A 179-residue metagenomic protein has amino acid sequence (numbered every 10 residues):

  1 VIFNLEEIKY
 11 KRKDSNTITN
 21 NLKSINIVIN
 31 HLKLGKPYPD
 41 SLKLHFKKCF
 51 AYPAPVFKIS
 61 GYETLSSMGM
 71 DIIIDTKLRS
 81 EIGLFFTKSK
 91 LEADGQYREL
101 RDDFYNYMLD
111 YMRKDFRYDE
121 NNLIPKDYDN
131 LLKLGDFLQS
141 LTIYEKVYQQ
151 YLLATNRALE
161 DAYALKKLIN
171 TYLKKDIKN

Functional and structural regions predicted by a protein language model:
V1-N179: Long, hydrophobic alpha-helical segments that serve as membrane-spanning/inserting helices
